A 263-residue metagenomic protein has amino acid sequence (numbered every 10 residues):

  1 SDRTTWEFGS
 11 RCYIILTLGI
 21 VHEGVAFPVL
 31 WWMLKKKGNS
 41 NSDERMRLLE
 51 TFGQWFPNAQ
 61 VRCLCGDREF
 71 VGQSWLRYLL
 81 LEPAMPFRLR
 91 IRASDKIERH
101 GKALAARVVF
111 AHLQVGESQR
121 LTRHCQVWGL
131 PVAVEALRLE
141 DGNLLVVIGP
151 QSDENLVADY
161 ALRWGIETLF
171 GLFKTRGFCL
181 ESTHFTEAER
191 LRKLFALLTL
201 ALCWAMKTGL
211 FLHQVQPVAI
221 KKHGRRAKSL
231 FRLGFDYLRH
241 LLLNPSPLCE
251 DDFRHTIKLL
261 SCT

Functional and structural regions predicted by a protein language model:
S1-E7: Two-metal-ion RNase H-like nuclease active-site motif
F8-R11, H22-T263: Single, function-defining residue in the core of a domain
C12-L18: Short glycine-rich loop/turn motifs
